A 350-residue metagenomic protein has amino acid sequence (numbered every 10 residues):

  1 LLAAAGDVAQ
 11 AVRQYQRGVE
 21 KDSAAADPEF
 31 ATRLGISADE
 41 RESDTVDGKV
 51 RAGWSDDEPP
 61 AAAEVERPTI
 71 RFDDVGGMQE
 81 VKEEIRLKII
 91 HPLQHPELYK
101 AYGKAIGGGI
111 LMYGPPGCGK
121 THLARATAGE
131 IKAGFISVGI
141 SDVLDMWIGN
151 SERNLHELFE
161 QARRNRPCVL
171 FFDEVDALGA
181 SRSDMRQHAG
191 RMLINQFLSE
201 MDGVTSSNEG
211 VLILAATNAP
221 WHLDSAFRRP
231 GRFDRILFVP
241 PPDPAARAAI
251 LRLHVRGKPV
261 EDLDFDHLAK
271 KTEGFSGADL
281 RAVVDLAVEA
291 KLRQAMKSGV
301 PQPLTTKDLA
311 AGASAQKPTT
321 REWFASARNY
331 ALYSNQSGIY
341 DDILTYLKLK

Functional and structural regions predicted by a protein language model:
L1-W54, H122, W221, D234 (+5 more regions): N-terminal accessory segments that target, anchor, or regulate ATP-driven/P-loop NTPase machines and associated
A3-D7, Q16, E20-A24, I90 (+7 more regions): Non-catalytic alpha-helical coupling and interface elements of nucleotide-dependent molecular machines and regulators
R13, A126, A249, A282 (+1 more regions): DNA-binding alpha-helical recognition surfaces that contact promoter or target DNA
A25, Y99-K100, V169, V211 (+3 more regions): Short, polar/charged, Gly/Pro-enriched helix-capping and turn/loop motifs at alpha-helix termini and inter-helix linkers
A31-V75, E80-V81, L87: Conserved ASCE P-loop NTPase core motifs with emphasis on AAA+ ATPases
E66-K271, F275, A287: Walker A/P-loop NTP-binding motif of AAA+ ATPase domains
K270-A282, L292-K350: C-terminal engagement/docking regions of AAA+ P-loop ATPases
